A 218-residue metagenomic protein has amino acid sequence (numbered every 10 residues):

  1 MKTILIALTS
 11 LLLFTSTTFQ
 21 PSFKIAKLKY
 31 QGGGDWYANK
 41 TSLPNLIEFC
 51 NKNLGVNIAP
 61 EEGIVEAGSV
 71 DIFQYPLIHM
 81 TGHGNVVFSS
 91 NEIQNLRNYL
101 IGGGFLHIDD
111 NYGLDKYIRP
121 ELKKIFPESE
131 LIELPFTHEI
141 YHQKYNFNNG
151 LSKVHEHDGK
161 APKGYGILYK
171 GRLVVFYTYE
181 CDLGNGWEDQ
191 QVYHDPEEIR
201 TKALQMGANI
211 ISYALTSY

Functional and structural regions predicted by a protein language model:
M1-I4: Positively charged n-region of N-terminal signal peptides that target proteins for export
I6-F14: Bacterial N-terminal signal peptides
T18-L77, T81-G84, V174, D182-L183 (+1 more regions): Aromatic-Pro/Gly-enriched surface loop or interdomain linker that acts as a lid/target-recognition segment
K24, K29-G33, T41-S42, D115-Q191 (+1 more regions): An acidic, glycine-rich "communication" segment
I25, L77-K116: Short alpha-beta junction capping motif
V56-V65, I108-N111, S129-F136: Surface-exposed patches in mature extracellular/periplasmic domains of secreted proteins
P60-A67, S89-Q94, G159-K163: Alpha-helical scaffolding within the catalytic cores of extracellular/periplasmic polymer-degrading hydrolases
